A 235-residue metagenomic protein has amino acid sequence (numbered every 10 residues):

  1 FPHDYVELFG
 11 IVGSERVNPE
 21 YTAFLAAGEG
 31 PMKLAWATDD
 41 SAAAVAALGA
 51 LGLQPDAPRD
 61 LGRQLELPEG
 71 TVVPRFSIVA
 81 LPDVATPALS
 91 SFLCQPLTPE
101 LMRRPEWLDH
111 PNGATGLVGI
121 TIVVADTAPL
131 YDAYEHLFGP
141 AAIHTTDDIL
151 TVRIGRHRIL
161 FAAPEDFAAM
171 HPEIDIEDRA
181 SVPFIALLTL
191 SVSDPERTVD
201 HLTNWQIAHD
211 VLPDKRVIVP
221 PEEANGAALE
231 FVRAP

Functional and structural regions predicted by a protein language model:
F1-D60, L67-D147, V152-P235: Glyoxalase I/VOC metalloenzyme domain signal
